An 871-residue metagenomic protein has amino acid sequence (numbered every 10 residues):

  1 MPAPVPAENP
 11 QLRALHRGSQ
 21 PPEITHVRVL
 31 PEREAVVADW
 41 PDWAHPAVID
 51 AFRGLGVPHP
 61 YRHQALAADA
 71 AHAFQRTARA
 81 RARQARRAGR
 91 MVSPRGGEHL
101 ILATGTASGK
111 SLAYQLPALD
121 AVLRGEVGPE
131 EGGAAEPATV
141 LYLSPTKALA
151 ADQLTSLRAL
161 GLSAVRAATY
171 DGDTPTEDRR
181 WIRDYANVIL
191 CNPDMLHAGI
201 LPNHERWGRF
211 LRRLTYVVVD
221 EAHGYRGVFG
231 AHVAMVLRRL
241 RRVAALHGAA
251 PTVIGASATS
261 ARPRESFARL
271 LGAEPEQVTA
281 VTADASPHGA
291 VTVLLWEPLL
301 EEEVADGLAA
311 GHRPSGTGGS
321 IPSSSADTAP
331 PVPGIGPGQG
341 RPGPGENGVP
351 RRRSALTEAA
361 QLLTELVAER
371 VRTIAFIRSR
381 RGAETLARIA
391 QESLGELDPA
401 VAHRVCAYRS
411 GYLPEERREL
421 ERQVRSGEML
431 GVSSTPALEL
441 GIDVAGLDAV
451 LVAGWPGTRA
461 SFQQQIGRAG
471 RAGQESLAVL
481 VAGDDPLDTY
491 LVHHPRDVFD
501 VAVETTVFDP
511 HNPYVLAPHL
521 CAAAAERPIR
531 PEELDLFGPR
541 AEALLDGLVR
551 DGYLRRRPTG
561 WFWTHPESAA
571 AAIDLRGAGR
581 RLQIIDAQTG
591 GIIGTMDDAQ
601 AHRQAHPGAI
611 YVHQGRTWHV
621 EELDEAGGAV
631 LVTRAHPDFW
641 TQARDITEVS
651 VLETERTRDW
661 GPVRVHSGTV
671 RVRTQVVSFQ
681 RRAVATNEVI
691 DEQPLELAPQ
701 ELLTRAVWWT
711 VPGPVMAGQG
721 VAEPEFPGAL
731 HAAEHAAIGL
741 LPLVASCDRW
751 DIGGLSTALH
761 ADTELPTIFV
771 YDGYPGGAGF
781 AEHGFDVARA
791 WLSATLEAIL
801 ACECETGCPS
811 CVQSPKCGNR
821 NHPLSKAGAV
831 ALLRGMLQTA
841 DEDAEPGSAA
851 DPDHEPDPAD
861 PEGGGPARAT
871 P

Functional and structural regions predicted by a protein language model:
P2-I24, S379, Q614-L623, G627 (+2 more regions): Structured, non-catalytic alpha/beta "coupling" segments that mediate domain-domain communication and provide generic
L12-L55, H59-R62, D69-F74, R95 (+5 more regions): Helicase motor core with emphasis on the C-terminal RecA-like subdomain
A65-V92: Pre-Walker A adenine-sensing motif
H312-P314, I321-S325, P330-G338, P342 (+1 more regions): Acidic, low-complexity intrinsically disordered tails
E475-A478, D484-F499, D509, H519-P531 (+3 more regions): Extended Lys/Arg-rich polyanion-binding regions
C802, G807-C811: Short cysteine clusters
S814: Cys/His-rich metal-chelating microdomains
C817: Short, non-ligating residues that shape and space the ligands of small metal-coordination modules and catalytic
